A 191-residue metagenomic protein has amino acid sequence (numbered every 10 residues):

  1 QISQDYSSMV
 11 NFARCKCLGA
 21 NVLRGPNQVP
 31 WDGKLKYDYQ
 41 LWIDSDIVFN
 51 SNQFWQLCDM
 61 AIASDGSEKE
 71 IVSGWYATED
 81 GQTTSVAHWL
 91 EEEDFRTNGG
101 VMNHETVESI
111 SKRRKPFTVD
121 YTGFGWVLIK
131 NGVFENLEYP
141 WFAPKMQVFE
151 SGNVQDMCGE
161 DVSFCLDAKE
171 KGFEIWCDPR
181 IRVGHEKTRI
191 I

Functional and structural regions predicted by a protein language model:
Q1-D38: Active-site-proximal specificity loops/subdomain of glycosyltransferases
N11, C15, S51, V162: Glycine-rich phosphate-binding loop at the start of an alpha helix
L18, N50-Q147: Conserved catalytic core of nucleotide-sugar-dependent glycosyltransferases
N21-Q28, A61, A168, I175: Hydrophobic pocket-lining residues that define ligand/cofactor binding sites across diverse proteins
N27-Y37, Y139-D156: Short helix/loop segment immediately N-terminal to the Walker
K34-Y39, I43-M60: Acidic donor-binding/catalytic loop of UDP-sugar-dependent glycosyltransferases, especially processive GT2
Y37, G66-K69, F173: Short, high-confidence coil segments that cap the C-terminus of an alpha-helix and link into the following beta-strand
T118, N131, A143, V148-C158 (+2 more regions): Catalytic donor-sugar/metal-binding loop of nucleotide-sugar-dependent glycosyltransferases
